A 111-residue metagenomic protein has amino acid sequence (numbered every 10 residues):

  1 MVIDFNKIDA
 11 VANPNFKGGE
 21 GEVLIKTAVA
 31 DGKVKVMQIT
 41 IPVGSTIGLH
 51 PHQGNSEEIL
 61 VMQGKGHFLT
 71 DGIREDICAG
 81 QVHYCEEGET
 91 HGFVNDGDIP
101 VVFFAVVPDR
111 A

Functional and structural regions predicted by a protein language model:
M1-K33: A short, N-terminal "cap"/entry segment at the start of jelly-roll beta-barrel domains of the cupin/DSBH fold
G21-E22, M37-H52: Conserved short histidine dyad/triad with adjacent acidic residue
Q38, Y84, I99-A111: A short hydrophobic beta-strand segment most commonly corresponding to one strand of the jelly-roll/cupin
V43, G54-N55, I73, E89-T90 (+1 more regions): A generic "binding-loop/recognition-motif" signal
L49, F68-L69, C85, H91-G97: Short beta-strand His + acidic residue motifs that chelate non-heme Fe in jelly-roll/DSBH and cupin folds
G54-G66, D71: Glycine- and acidic-residue-biased ligand/ion/polar-headgroup-sensing regions
I73-E87: Short acidic-glycine-tyrosine-enriched beta hairpin
